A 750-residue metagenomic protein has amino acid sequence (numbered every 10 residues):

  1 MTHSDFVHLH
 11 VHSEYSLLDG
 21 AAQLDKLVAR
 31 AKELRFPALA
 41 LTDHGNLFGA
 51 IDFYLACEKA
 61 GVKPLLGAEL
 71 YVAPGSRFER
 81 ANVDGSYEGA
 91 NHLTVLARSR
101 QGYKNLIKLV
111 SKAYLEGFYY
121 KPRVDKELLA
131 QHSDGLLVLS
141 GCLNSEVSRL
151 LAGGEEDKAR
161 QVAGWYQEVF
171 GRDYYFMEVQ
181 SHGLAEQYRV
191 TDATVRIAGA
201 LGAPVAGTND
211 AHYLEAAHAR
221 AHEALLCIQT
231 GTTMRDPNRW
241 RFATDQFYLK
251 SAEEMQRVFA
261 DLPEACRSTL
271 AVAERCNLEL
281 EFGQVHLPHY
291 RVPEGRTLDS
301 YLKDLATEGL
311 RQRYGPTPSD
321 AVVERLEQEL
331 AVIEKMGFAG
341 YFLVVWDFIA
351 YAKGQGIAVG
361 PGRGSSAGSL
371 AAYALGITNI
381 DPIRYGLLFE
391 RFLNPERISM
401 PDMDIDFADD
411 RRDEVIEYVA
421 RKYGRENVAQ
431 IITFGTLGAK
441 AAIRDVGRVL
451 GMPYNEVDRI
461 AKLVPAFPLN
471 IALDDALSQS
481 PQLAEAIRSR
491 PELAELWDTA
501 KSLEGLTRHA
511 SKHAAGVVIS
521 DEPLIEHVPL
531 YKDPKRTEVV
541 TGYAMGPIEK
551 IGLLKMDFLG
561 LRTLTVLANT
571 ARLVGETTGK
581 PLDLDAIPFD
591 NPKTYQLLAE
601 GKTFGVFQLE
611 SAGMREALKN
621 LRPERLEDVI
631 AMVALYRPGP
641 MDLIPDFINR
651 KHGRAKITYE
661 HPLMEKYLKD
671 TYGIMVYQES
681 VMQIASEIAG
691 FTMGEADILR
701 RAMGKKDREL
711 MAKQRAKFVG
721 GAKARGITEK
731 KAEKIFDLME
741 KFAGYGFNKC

Functional and structural regions predicted by a protein language model:
M1-C750: Alpha-helical scaffold/interaction cores of sigma-54-like transcription cofactors and many family A DNA polymerases
